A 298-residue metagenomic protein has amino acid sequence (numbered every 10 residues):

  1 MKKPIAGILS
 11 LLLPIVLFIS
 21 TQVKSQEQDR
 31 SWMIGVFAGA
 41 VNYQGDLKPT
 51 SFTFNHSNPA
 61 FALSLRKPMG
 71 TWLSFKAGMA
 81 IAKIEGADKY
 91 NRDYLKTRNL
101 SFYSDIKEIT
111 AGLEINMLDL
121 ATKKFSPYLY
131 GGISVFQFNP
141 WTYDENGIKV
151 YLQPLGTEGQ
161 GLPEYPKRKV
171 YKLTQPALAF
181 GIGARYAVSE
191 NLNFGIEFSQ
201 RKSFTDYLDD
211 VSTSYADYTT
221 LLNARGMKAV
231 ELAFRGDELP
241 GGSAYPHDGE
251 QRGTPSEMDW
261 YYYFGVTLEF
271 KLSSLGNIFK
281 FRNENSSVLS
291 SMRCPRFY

Functional and structural regions predicted by a protein language model:
S25-P68, Y261-G265, E269-G276, Y298: Short glycine/proline- and aromatic-enriched beta-strand/turn motifs that initiate or cap beta-hairpins
S25-S31, W72, D119-S126, Y143 (+2 more regions): Short loop/turn motifs that connect adjacent beta-strands in outer-membrane beta-barrel proteins
R30, N55-P59, D105-I109, F125 (+2 more regions): Residues that define the transmembrane beta-barrel architecture of outer-membrane proteins
V36-A38, L63-K67, A111-I115, G131-I133 (+3 more regions): Residues on the lipid-exposed face of transmembrane beta-strands in outer-membrane beta-barrel proteins
Y43-K48, I84-Y90, Q137-Y143, N193 (+2 more regions): Outer-membrane beta-barrel proteins
D46-F52, Y94-F102, E164-V170, Q251-T254: Extracellular loop and loop/strand-boundary signature of outer-membrane beta-barrel proteins
L73-P154: Gram-negative (and chloroplast) outer-membrane scaffold detector with strong preference for beta-barrel transmembrane
V135-D259: Outer-membrane beta-barrel transmembrane domain signature
